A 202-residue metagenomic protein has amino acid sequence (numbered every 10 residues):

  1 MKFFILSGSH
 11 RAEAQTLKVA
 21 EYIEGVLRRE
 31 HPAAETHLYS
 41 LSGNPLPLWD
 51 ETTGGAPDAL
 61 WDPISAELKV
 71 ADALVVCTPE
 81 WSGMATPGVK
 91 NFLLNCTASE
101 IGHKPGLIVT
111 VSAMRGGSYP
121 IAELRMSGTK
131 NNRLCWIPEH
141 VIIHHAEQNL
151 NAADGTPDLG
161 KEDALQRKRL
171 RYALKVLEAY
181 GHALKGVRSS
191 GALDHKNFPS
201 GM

Functional and structural regions predicted by a protein language model:
M1-C96, T156-R171, K175-E178, L184-M202: N-terminal beta1-alpha1-beta2 submodule of the flavodoxin-like/Rossmannoid cofactor-binding fold
A33-E35, H103, R133: A generic structural signal for alpha->beta connector loops
H37-P47, A98, R133-T156: Mobile beta-alpha loop/short-helix "lid" or hinge segments that flank ligand
N91-S99, M126-N131: A glycine- and small-aliphatic-rich helix-loop capping segment at beta-alpha/alpha-beta transitions that lines
G102-H103, D158: Glycine-rich NAD(P)-binding loop of Rossmann-like domains
P105-L150, L165-K168: Short, glycine-/small-residue-rich phosphate/pyrophosphate-handling segment
